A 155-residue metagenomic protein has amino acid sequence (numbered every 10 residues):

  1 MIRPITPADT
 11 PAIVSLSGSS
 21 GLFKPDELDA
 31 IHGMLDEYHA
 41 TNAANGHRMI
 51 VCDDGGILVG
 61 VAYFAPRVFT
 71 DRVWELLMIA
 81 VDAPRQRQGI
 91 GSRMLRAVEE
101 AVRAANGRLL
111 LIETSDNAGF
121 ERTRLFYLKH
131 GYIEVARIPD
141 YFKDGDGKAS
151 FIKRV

Functional and structural regions predicted by a protein language model:
P4-P84, L95-A97, A101, A105 (+2 more regions): Acetyl-CoA-dependent GNAT
T70-R72, G119-F120, F142-G147: Short acidic/glycine-enriched loop/turn segments that link adjacent beta-strands
A80, D116-A118: Active-site-proximal loop/turn and secondary-structure-junction residues that shape catalytic pockets, frequently
G89-G91: Conserved G/P- and acidic residue-centered "switch" motifs that form tight phosphate/ATP-binding loops in soluble
V102-S115: Conserved GNAT acetyl-CoA-binding A-motif
E113-S115, L128-K148: Conserved catalytic-core motifs of GNAT/GCN5-like acyltransferases
T123: Helix-turn-helix
